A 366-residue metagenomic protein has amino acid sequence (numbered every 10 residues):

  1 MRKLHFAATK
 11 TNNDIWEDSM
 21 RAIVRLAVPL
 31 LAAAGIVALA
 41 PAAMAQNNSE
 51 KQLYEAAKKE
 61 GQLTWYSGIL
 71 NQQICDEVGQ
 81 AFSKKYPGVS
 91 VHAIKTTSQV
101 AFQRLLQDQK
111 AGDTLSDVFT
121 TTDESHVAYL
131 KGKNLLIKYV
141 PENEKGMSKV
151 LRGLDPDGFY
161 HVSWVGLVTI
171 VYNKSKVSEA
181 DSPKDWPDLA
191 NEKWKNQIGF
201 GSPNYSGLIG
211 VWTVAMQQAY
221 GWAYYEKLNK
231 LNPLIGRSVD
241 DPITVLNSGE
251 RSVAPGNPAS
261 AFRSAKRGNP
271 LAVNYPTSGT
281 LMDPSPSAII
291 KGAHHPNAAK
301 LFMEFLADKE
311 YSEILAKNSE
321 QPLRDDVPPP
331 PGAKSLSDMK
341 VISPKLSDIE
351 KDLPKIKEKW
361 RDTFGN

Functional and structural regions predicted by a protein language model:
A27-A38: Bacterial N-terminal signal peptides
N47-E50, K58-E77, P258: Extracytoplasmic "Venus flytrap"
Y66-G79, V91-Q109, T114-E250: Extracytoplasmic ligand-binding site segments that recognize negatively charged/polar headgroups
S125-Y129, S252-P270: A ligand-binding cleft/hinge motif common to bilobed small-molecule-binding domains
G166, E226-N229, I235-G236, R267-A293 (+2 more regions): Periplasmic-binding protein-like
T169-K176, T213-V214, D283-H295, I314-L315: A bilobed periplasmic-binding-protein/Venus flytrap-type ligand-binding module shared by bacterial periplasmic
W194-N204, L306-P329: Periplasmic-binding protein-like
Y311, P329-N366: Extracellular/periplasmic bilobal clamshell ligand-binding domains
